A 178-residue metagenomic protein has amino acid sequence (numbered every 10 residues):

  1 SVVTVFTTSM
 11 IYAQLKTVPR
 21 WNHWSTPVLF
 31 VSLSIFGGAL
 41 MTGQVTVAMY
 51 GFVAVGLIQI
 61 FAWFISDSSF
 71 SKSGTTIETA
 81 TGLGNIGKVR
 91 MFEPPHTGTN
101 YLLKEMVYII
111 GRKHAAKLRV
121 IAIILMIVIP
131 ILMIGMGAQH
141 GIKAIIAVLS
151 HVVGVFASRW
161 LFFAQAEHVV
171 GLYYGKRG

Functional and structural regions predicted by a protein language model:
S1-V155: Long, contiguous internal "core" modules enriched in hydrophobic/ aromatic residues
A144-G178: C-terminal structured interaction module
